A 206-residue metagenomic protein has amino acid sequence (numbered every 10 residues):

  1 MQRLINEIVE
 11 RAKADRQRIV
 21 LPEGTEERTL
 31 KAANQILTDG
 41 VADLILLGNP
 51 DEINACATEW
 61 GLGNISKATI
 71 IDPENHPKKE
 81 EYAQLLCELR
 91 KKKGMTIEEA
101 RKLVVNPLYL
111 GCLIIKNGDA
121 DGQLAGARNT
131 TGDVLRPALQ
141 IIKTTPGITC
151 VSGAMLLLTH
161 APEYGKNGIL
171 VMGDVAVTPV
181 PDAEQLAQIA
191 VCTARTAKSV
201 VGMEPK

Functional and structural regions predicted by a protein language model:
M1-K206: Anion-binding alpha/beta catalytic cores of soluble intermediary-metabolism enzymes, centered on
